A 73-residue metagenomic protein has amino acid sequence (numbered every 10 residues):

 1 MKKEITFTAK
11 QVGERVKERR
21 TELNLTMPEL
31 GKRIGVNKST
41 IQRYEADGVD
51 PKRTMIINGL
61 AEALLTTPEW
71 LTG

Functional and structural regions predicted by a protein language model:
M1-E22: A short, Lys/Arg-rich alpha-helix, primarily the initiator
E22, R33, A63: Residues within the alpha-helical elements of helix-turn-helix
N24, G48-E62: Short, basic-rich loop-to-helix N-cap that marks the start of a DNA-contacting helix
M27, K38-S39, P68: The DNA-contacting recognition helix of HTH DNA-binding domains and analogous helical DNA-recognition elements
L30-G31, L60: Short alpha-helical "recognition helix" segments of helix-turn-helix
G35-K52, G73: Recognition helix of helix-turn-helix/homeodomain-like DNA-binding domains that insert into the DNA major groove
L65-G73: Short C-terminal boundary/hinge segments that cap the last helix of small helical domains
